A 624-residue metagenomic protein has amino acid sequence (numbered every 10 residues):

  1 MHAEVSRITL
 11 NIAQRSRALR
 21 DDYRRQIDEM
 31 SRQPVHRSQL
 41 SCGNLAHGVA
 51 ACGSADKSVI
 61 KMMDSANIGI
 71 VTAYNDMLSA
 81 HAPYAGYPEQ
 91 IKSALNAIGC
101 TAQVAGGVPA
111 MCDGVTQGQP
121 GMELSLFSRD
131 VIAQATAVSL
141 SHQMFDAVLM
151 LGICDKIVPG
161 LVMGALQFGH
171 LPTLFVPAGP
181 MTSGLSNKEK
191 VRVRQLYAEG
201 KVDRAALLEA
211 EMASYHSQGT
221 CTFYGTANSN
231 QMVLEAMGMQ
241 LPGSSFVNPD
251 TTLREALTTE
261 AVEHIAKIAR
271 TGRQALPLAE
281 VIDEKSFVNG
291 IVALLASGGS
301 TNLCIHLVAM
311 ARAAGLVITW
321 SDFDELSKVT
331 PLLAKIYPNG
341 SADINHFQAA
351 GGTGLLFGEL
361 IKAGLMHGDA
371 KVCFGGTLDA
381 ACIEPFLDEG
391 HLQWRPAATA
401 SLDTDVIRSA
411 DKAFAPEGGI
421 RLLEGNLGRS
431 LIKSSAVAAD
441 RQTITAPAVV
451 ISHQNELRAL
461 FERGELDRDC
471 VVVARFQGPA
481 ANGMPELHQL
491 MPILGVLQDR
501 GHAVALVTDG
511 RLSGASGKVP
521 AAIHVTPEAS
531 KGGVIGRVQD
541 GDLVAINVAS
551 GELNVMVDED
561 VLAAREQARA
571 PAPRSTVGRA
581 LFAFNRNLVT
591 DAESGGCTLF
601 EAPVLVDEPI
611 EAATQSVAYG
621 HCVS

Functional and structural regions predicted by a protein language model:
M1-A66, T72-D76, A80, E89-V108 (+6 more regions): Catalytic or ion-coupling anion/metal-binding cores of large enzyme and transporter domains
Y84: Glycine-rich beta-alpha loop segments
A105-Q143: N-terminal small/polar loop signature for handling phosphorylated ligands or for N-terminal nucleophile
R129-T136, Q143-V148, R458-L466: Contiguous domain-boundary segments centered on the initiation and propagation of an alpha-helix
S139-L161, L174-V176: A short, small-residue-rich loop immediately preceding and capping a beta-strand
